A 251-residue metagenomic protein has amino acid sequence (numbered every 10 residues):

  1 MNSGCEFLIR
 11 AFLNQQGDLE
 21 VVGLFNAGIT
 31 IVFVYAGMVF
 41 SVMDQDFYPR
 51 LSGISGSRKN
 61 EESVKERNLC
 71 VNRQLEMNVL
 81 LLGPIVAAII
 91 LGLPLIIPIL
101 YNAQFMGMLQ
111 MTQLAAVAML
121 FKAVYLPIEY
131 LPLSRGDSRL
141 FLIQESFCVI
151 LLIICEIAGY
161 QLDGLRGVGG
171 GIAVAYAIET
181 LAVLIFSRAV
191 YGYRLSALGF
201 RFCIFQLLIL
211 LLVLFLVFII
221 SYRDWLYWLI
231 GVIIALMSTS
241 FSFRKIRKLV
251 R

Functional and structural regions predicted by a protein language model:
M1-G53, A118, K122-L126: Transmembrane helical elements of multi-pass membrane transporters/channels
N2, I29-V32, D44, L91 (+4 more regions): Short runs within selected transmembrane alpha-helices of multi-pass transporters and secretion channels
L13-D18, G92-I97, Y101-F105, G136-D137 (+3 more regions): Short helix-capping/hinge motifs at transmembrane helix termini and TM-loop junctions
E20-G23, N72, M106-L109, S138-R139 (+1 more regions): Residues that define the loop-to-transmembrane-helix transition and helix capping in multi-pass membrane transporters
G28, V32-V79, E129-S134: Helix-loop junctions and terminal segments of transmembrane helices in multi-pass membrane transport/translocation
V39, M43, N68-K122, I153-Q161: Alpha-helical transmembrane segments of multi-pass membrane transport and lipid-handling proteins
S146-L152, R201-L216: Hydrophobic membrane-spanning alpha-helices of multi-pass integral membrane proteins
L214-R251: Membrane-proximal transmembrane or re-entrant/amphipathic helices at the cytosolic face
